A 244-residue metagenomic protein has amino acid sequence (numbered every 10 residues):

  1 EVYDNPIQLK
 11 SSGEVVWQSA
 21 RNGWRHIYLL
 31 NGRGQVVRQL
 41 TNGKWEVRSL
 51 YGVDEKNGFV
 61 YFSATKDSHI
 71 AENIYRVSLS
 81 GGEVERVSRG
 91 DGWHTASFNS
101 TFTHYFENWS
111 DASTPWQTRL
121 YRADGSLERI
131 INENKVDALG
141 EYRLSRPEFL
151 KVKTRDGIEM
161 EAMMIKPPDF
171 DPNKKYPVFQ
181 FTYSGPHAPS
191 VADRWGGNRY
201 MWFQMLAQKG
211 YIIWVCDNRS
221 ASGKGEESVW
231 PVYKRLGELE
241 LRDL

Functional and structural regions predicted by a protein language model:
E1-K10, S19-A20, N31-K56, T65-D67 (+2 more regions): Multi-bladed beta-propeller domains
G13, R25-H26, N73, G92 (+1 more regions): Residue-level marker for the onset of beta-strands and adjacent loop->beta junctions in well-ordered domains
V15-Q18, F59-S63, Y105-N108: Residue position within the beta-strands of beta-propeller blades
R21, S68-H69, G81, A112 (+1 more regions): Short flexible coil/turn linkers enriched for glycine and charged/polar residues that connect secondary-structure
G23-Y28, H69-Y75, S113-L120: Structural motif
F62, Y75, R86, F98 (+1 more regions): Oxidative protein folding and maturation machinery
H69, E83, A221-G223: Short glycine/proline-enriched, acidic/aromatic patches that form the donor-sugar handling elements
W93-L244: Serine-hydrolase catalytic core recognition
